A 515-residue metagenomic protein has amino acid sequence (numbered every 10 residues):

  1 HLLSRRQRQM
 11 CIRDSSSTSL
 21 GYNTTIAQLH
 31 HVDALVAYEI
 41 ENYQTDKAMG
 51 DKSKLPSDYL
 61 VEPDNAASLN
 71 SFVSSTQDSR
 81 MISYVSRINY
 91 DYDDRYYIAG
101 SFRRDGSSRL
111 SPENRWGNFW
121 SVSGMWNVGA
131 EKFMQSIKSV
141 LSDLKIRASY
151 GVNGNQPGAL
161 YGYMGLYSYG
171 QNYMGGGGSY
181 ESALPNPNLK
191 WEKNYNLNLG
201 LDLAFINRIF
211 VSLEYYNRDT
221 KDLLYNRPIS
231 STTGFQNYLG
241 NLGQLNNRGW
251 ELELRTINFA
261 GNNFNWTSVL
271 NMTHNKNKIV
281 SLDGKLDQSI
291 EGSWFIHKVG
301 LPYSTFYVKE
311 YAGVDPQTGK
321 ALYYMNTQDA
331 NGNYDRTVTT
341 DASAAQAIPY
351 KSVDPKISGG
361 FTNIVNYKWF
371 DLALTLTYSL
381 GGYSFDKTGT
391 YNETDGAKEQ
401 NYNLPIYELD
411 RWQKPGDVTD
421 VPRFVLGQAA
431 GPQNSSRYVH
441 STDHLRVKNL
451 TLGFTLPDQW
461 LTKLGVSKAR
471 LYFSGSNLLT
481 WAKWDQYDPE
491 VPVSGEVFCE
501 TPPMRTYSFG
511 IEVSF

Functional and structural regions predicted by a protein language model:
R5-Q9, R13-L301, N434-F515: Extracellular/periplasmic, surface-exposed regions of secreted and cell-surface proteins
Q156-A159, F205, R248, L254 (+5 more regions): Basic, gly/Ser/Thr/Pro-rich low-complexity segments located predominantly at protein N termini
M174-S182, D219-L242, V269, N277-D354 (+2 more regions): Surface-exposed, extracytoplasmic segments of Gram-negative outer-membrane nutrient-acquisition systems
K356-G381, Y438-D458: C-terminal substrate/ligand-recognition segments
